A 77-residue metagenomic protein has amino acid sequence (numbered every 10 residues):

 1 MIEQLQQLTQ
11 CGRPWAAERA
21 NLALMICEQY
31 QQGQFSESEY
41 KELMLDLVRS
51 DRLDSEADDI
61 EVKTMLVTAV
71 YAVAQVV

Functional and structural regions predicted by a protein language model:
M1-F35: Membrane-active, amphipathic/fusogenic segments and juxtamembrane/transmembrane anchors that bind or insert into lipid
Q4-L8, L22-M25, L43-D46, M65 (+1 more regions): Charge-rich, solvent-exposed alpha-helical interaction surfaces
L22-A57: Membrane-active amphipathic alpha-helices
R49-V77: Membrane-inserting effector segments that mediate pore formation, membrane fusion, or transient membrane insertion
